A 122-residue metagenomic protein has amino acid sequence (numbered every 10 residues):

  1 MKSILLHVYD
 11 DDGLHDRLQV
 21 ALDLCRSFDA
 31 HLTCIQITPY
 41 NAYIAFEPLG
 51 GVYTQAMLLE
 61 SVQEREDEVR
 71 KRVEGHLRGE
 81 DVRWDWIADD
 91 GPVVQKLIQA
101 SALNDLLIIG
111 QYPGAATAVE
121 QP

Functional and structural regions predicted by a protein language model:
M1-T54: Small/aliphatic-rich secondary-structure junction motif
D10, W84-A88, A116-V119: Short, flexible loop segments at the rims of nucleotide/cofactor-binding pockets, characterized by
C25-R26, V94-P122: Gly/Ser-rich helix-loop-strand patches that form or flank binding pockets for ribonucleotide-derived cofactors
T54-E68: A short acidic, glycine-rich active-site loop that binds or catalyzes chemistry on phosphate/adenosine moieties
T54-Q55, D81, I109-P113: Acidic/polar active-site rim loop that often engages polyanionic ligands
E66, R70-L77: Amphipathic helical "hinge" segments at domain boundaries
G75-L107: Structural beta-alpha unit
